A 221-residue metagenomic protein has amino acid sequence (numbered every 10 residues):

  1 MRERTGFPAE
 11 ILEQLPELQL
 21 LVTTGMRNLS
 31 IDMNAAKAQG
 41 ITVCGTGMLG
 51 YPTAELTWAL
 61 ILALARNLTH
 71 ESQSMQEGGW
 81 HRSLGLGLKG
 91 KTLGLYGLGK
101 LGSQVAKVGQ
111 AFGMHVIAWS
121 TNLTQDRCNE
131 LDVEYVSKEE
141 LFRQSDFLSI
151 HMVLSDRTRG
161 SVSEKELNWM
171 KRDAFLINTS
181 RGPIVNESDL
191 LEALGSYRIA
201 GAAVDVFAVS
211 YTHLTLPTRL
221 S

Functional and structural regions predicted by a protein language model:
M1-S72, L86: Phosphate/diphosphate ligand-binding glycine-rich loop within oxidoreductases
T5-A9, L123-L214: Rossmann-like adenosine-cofactor binding region
L18, K89-G90, D173: Phosphate-coordination loops involved in phosphoryl transfer and adenosine-cofactor binding
E71-Q104, G113, L131: Glycine-rich NAD(P)-binding loop of Rossmann-like domains
A111-C128: NAD(P)-binding Rossmann-fold cofactor-contacting core
H213-S221: Single conserved hydrophobic/aromatic residue that forms the stacking wall/gate of nucleotide- or nucleobase-binding
